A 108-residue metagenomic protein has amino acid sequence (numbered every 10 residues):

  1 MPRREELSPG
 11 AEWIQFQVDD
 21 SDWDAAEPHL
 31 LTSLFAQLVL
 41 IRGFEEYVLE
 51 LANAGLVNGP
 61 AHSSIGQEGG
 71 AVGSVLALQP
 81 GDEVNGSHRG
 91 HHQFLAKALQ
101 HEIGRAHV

Functional and structural regions predicted by a protein language model:
M1-G70: Conserved acidic/glycine
E46, E50, A54-R105: Cofactor-binding active-site loop characterized by glycine-rich and histidine/acidic residues
